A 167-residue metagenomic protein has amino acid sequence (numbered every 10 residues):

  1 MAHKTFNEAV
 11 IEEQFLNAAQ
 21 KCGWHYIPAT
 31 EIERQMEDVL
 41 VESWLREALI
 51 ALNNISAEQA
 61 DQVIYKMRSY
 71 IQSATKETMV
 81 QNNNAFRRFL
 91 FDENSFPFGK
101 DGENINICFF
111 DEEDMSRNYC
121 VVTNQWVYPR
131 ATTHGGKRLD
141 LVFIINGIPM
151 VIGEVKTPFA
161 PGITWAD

Functional and structural regions predicted by a protein language model:
M1-D167: An alpha-helical interface "stripe"
